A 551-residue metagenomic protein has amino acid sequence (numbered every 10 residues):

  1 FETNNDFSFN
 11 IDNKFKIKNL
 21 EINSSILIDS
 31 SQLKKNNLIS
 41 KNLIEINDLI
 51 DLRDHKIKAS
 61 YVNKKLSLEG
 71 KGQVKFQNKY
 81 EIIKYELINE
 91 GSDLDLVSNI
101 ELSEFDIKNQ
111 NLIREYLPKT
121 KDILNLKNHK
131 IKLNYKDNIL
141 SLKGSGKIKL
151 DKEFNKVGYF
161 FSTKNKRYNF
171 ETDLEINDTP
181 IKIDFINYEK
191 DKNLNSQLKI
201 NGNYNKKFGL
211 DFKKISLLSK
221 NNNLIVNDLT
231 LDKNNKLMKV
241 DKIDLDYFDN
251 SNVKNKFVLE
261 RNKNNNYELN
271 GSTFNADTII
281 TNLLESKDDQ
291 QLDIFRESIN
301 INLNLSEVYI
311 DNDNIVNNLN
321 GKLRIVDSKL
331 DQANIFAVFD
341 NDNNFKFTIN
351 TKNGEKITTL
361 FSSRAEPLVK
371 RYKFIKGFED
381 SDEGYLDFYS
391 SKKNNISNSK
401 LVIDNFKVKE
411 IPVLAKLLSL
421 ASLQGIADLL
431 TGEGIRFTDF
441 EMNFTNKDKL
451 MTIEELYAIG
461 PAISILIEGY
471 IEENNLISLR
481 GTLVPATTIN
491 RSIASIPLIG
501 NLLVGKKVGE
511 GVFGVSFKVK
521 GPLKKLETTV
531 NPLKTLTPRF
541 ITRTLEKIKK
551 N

Functional and structural regions predicted by a protein language model:
F1-M451, L456, G460-N551: Membrane-proximal interfacial segments on either side of biological membranes
